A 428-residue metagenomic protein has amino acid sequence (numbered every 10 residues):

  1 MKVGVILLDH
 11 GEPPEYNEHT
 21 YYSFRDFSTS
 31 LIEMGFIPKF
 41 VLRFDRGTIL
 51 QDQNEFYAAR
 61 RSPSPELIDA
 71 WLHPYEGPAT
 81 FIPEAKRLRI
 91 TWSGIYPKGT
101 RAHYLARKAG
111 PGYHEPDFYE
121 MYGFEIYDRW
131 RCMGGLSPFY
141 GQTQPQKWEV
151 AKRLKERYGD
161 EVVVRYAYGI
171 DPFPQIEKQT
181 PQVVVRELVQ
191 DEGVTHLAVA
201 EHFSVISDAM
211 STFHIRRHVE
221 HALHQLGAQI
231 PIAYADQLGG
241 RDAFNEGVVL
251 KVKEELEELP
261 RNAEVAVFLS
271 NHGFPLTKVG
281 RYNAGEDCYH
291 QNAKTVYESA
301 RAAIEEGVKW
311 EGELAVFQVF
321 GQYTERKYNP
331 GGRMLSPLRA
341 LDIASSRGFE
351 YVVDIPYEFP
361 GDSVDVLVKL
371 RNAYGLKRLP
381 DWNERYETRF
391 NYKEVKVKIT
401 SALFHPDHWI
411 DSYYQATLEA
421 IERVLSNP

Functional and structural regions predicted by a protein language model:
M1-P428: Active-site-proximal alpha-helix that buttresses catalytic centers in soluble enzyme cores
